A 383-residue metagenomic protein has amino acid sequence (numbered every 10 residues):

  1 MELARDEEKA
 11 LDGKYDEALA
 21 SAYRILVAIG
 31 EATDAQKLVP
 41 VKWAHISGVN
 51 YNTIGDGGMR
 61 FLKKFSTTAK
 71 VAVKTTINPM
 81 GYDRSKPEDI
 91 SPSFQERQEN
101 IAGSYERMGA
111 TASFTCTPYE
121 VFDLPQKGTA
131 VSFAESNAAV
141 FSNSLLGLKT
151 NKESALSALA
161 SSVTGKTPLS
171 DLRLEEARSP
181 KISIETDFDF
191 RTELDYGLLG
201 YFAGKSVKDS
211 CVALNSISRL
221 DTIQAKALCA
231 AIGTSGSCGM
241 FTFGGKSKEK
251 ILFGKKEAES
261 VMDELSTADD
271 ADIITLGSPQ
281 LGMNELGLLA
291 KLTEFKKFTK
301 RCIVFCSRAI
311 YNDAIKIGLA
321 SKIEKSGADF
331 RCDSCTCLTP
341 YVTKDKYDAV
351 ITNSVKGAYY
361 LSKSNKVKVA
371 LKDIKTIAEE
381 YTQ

Functional and structural regions predicted by a protein language model:
M1-Q383: Non-transmembrane, aqueous-exposed alpha-helical and coiled segments at domain scale
